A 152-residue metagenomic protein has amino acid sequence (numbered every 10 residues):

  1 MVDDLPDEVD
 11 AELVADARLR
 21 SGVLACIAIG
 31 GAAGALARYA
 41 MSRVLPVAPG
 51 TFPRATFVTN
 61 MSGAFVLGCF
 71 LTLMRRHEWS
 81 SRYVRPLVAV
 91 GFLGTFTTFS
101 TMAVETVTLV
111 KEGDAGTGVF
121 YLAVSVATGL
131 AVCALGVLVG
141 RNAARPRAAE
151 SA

Functional and structural regions predicted by a protein language model:
M1-A152: Membrane-interface helix-loop junctions in multi-pass transporters/channels
